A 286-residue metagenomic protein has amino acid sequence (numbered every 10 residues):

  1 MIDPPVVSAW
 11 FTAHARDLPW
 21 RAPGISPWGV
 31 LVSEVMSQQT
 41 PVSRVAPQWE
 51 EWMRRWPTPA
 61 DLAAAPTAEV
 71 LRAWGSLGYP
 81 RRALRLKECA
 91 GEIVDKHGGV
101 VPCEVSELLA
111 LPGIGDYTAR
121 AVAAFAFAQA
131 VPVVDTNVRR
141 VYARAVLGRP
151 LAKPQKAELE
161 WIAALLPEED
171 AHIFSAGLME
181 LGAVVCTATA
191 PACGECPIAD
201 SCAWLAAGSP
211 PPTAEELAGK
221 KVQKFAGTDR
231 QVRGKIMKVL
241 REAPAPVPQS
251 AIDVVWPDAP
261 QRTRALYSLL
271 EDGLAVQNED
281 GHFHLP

Functional and structural regions predicted by a protein language model:
P5-R233, R241, P246-V247, V255-P260: Catalytic cores of DNA base-excision repair glycosylases
W256-L270: Short amphipathic alpha-helical interaction segments
L270-F283: A short, conserved structural fragment
